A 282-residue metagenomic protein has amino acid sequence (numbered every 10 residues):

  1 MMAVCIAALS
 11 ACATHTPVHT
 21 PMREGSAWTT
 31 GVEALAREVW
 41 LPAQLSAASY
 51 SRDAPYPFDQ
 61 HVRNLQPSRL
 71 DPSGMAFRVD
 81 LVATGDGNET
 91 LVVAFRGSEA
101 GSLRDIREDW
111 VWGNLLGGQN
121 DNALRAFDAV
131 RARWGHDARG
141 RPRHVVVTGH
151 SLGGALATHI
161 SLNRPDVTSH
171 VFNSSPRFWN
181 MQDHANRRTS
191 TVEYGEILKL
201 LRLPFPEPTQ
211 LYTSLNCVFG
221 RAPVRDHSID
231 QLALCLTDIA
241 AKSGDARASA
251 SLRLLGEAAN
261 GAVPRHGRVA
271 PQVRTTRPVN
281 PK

Functional and structural regions predicted by a protein language model:
M1-M2: Bacterial N-terminal signal peptides that target proteins for export
H15-P21, T84-T90, H136, P142-R143 (+1 more regions): Serine hydrolase/lipase
H19-P42: Post-signal peptide N-terminal segment of mature Sec-exported envelope proteins
S26, E33, A47-V146, V167-T168 (+3 more regions): A conserved cap/lid and substrate-binding interface adjacent to the catalytic center of lipid-processing enzymes
T148-G153, A157: Gly/Ala-rich beta-loop-alpha elbow adjacent to hydrolase catalytic centers
T158-N163: Short glycine-enriched nucleophile-adjacent loop and the immediately C-terminal alpha-helix near the catalytic center
